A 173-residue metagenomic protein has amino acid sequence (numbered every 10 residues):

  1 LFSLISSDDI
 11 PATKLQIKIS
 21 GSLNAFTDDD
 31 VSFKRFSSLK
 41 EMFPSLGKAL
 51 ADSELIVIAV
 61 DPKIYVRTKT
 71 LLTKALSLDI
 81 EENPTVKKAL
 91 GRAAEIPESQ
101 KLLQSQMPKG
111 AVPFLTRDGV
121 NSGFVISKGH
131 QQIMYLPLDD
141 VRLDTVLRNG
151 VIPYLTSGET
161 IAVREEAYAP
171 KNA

Functional and structural regions predicted by a protein language model:
L1-S37: Glycine-rich phosphate/diphosphate-binding loop of Rossmann-like nucleotide-binding domains
F2, V31, V112, Q131-I133 (+1 more regions): Generic preference for hydrophobic/aromatic residues in regular secondary structure cores
S6-D8, V60, L136-P137, P170-K171: Structural motif
S38, M42-G47, A51-V57, K63-G158 (+1 more regions): Proline/glycine-rich low-complexity loops and linkers
S157-A173: Short glycine-/aliphatic-rich beta-strand segments at the starts of folded cytosolic domains
